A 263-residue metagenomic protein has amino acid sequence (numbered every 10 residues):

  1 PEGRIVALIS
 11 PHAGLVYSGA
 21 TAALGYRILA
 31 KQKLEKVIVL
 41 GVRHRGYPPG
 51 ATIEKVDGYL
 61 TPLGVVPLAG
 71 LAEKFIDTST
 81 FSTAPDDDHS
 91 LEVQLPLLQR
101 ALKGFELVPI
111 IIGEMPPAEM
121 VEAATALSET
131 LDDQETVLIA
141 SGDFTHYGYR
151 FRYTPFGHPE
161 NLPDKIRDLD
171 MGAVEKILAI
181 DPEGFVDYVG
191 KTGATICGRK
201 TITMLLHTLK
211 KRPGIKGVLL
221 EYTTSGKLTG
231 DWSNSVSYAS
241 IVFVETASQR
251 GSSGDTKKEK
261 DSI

Functional and structural regions predicted by a protein language model:
P1-H207, K211, T223-T229, A247 (+2 more regions): Active-site histidine-anchored catalytic micro-motif
I215-S248: Caspase-like cysteine protease fold
